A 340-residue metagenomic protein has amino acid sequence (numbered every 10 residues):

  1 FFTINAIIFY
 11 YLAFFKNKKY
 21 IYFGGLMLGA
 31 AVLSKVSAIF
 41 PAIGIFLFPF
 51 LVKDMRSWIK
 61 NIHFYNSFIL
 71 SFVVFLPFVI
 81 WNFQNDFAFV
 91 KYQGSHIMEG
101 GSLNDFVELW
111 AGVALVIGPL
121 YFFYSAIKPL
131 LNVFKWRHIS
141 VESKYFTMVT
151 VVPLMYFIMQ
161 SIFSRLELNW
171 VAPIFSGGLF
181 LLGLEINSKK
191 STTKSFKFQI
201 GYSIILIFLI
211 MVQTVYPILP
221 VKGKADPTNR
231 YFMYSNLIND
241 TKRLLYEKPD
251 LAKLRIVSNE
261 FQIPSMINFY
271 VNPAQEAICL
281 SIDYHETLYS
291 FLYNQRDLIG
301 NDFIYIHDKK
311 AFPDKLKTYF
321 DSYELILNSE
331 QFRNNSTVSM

Functional and structural regions predicted by a protein language model:
A6-I21: Membrane-interface transmembrane helices that cradle and orient dolichyl/undecaprenyl
I8, G25-V32, A38-K53, I127-K128 (+1 more regions): Hydrophobic transmembrane alpha-helices of multi-pass, membrane-embedded glycosylation machinery
P41-S161: Transmembrane-lumen/periplasm boundary regions of multi-pass, lipid-linked membrane glycan transferases
S164-S191, Q199: Hydrophobic/aromatic-rich transmembrane helices and adjacent perimembrane loops
N187-P217: Signature aromatic-anchored transmembrane alpha helix within multi-pass, membrane-resident enzymes that catalyze glycan
I210-F232: Hydrophobic alpha-helical transmembrane segments in integral membrane proteins
P227, Y231-T287: Short periplasmic/luminal acceptor-recognition loop of GT-C membrane glycosyltransferases, typified by
R243-P249, Y284-M340: Aromatic/acidic, Gly/Pro-rich catalytic loop(s) in extracytoplasmic/lumenal soluble domains of multi-pass membrane
